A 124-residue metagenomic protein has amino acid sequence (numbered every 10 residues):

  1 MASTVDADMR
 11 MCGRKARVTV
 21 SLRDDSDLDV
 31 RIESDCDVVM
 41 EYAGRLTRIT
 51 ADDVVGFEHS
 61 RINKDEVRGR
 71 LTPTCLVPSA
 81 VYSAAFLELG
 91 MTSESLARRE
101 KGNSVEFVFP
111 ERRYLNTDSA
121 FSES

Functional and structural regions predicted by a protein language model:
M1-L28: Short, charged/polar N-terminal "headpieces" of proteins
D8, R31, E106-V108: Residues in well-ordered beta-strands of folded domains
M11, S34-C36, E111: A broadly conserved detector of short glycine/acidic/proline-rich loop/turn motifs that flank catalytic sites and bind
R23-F86, G90-S93: Active-site- and interface-proximal helix/loop "cap" or "latch" segments in soluble metabolic and energy-transducing
S83-S124: C-terminal charged interaction modules
